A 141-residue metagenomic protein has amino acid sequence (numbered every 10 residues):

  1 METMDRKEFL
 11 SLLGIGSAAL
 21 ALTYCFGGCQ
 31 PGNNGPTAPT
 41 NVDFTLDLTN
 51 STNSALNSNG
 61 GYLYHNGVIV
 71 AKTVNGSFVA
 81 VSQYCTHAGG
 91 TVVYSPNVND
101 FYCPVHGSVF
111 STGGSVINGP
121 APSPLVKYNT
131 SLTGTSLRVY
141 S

Functional and structural regions predicted by a protein language model:
M1-L20, Y24-G35: N-terminal secretory signal peptides and thylakoid transit peptides that target proteins across membranes
I15, G90, S108: Flexible cofactor-recognition loop at the NAD(P)H-binding site of Rossmann-like short-chain dehydrogenase/reductase
P31-N97, V126-S141: N-terminal pre-ligand scaffold of iron-sulfur
Y94-S95, S108-S115: Iron-sulfur (Fe-S) cluster-binding segments and ferredoxin-like electron-carrier domains, especially [2Fe-2S]
N99-H106, I117-L125: Short cysteine/histidine-rich metal-coordination sites, predominantly Zn2+-binding motifs
